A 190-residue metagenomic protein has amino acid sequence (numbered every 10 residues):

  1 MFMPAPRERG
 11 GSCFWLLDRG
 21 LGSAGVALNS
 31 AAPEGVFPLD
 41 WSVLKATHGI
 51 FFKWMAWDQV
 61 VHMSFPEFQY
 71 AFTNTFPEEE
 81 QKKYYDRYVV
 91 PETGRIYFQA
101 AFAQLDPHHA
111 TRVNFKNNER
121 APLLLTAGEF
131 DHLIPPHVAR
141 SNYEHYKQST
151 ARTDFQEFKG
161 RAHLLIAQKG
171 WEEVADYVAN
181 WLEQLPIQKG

Functional and structural regions predicted by a protein language model:
P4-R19: Glycine-rich nucleophile elbow surrounding the catalytic serine of serine-hydrolase chemistry
G22-D58, F98-L105: Flexible "cap/lid" loop of the alpha/beta hydrolase fold
V26-N29, R87, K159: Alpha/beta-hydrolase-fold catalytic nucleophile elbow
H62-F98: Conserved alpha/beta-hydrolase catalytic His-Asp/Glu region
T93-F115: Active-site nucleophile elbow and catalytic-triad environment of alpha/beta-hydrolase enzymes
E119, L125-A127, D131: Short beta-strand/loop motif that positions the catalytic acidic residue of the alpha/beta-hydrolase fold
H132-S141: Conserved alpha/beta-hydrolase "acid-adjacent" motif
S149-G190: Catalytic active-site module of serine/aspartate enzymes centered on a nucleophile-bearing elbow/loop
